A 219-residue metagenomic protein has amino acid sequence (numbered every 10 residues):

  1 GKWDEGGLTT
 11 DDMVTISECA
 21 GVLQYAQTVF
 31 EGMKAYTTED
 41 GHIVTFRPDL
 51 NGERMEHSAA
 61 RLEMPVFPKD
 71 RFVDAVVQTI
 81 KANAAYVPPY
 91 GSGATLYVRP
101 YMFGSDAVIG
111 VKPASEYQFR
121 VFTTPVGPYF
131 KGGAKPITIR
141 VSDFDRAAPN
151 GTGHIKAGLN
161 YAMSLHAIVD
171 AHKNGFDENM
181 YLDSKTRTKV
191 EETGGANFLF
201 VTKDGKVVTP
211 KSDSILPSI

Functional and structural regions predicted by a protein language model:
G1-T79, V108-I219: Helix-start/capping segments and mature chain N-termini
A82, G104-S105: Intrinsically disordered, low-complexity linker/loop segments enriched in Gly/Pro and charged/polar residues
A85-G91, V111-P113: Short, charge-rich binding segments
P88-R99, F103: Extended, Lys/Arg-enriched charged tracts that mediate electrostatic binding to polyanionic substrates
